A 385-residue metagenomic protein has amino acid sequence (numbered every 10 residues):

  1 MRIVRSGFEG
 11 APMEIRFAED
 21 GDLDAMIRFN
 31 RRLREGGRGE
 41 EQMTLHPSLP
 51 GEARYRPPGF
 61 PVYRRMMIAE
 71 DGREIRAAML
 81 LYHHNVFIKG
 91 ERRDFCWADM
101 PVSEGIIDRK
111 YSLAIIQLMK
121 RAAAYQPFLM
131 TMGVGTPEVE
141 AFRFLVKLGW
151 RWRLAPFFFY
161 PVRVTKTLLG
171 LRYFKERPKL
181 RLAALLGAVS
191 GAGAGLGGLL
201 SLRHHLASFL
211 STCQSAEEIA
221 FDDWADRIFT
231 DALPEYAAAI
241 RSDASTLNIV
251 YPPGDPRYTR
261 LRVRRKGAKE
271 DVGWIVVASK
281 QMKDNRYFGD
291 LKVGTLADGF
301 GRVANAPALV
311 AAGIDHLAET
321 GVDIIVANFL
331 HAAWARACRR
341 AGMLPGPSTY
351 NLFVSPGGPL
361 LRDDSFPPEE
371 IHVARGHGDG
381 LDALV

Functional and structural regions predicted by a protein language model:
M1-G21, A192-D223: Conserved N-terminal entry element of GNAT/NAT acetyltransferase domains
R2-G7, H46, R65, L129-S201 (+5 more regions): Active-site/acyl-donor-binding loops of N-acyltransferases
I15-P101, G135-T136, T212-F300: A conserved beta-strand-loop-helix scaffold within acyl/acetyltransferase catalytic domains
R38, G105-R109: Short, polar/flexible loop-turn hinges at active-site or ligand-entry regions and domain interfaces
M79, D99-V102, I116-A123, F142-V146 (+1 more regions): Short, well-ordered alpha-helical packing segments
S103-I106, R302: Residue-level recognition of the GNAT/N-acetyltransferase active site
D108-A124, A304-H316: Conserved acetyl-CoA-binding loop-helix of GNAT-fold acetyltransferases
